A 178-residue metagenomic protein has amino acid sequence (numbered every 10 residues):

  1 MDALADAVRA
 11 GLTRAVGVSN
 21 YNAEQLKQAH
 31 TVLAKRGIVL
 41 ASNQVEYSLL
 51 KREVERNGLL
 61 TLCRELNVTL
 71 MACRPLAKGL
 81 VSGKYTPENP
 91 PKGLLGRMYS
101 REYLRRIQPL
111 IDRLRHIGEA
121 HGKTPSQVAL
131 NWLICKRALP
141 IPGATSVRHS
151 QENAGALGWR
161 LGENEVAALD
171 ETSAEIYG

Functional and structural regions predicted by a protein language model:
M1-G178: Beta/alpha (TIM)-barrel catalytic core signal, keyed to glycine-rich beta->alpha loops juxtaposed to Asp/Glu that bind
